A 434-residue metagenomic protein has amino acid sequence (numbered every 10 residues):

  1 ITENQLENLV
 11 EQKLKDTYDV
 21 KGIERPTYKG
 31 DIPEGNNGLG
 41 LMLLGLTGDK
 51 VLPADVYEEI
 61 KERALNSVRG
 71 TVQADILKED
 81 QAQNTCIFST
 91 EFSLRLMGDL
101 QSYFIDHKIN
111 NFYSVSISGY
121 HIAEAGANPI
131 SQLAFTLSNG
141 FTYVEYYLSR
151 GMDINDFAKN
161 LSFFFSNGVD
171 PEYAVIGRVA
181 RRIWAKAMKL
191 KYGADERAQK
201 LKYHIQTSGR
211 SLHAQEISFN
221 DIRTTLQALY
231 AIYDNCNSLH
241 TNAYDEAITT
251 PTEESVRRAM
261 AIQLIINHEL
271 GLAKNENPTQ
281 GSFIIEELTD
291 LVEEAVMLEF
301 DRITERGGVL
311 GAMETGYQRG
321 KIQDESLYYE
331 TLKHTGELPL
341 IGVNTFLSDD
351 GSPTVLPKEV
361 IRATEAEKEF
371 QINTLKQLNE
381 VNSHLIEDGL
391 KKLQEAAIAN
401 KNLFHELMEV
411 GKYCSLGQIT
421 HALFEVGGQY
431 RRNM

Functional and structural regions predicted by a protein language model:
I1-E3, L77-N84, Y120-A127, R150 (+13 more regions): Flexible loop/turn segments at secondary-structure boundaries
I1-N167, E172-Y173, K191, K200-H204 (+3 more regions): Catalytic alpha/beta active-site cores
I1-T2, D31-G35, G48, T85-L96 (+16 more regions): Catalytic cores of large soluble enzymes that bind and process phosphate-bearing ligands
K13, I23, V179, Q323-D324 (+1 more regions): Alpha-helical structural elements
K13-K15, K21, K29, K50 (+16 more regions): Context-gated lysine
G98, A134-Y143, S162-G342: Active-site capping/gating regions of soluble enzymes
Y103-N110, Y146-I154, K186-A194, Q227 (+9 more regions): Conserved helix-loop functional segments at active or binding sites
A261-L264, H268-M434: Flexible, glycine-rich loop/tail regions that form catalytic "lids" or insertion modules at the edges of active sites
